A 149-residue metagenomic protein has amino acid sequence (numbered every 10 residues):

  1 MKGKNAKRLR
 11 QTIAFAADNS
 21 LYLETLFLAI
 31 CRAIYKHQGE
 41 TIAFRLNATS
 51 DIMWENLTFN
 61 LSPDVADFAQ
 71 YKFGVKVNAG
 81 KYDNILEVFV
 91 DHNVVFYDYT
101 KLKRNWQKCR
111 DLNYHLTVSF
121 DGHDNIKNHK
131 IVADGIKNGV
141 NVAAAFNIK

Functional and structural regions predicted by a protein language model:
M1-T117, D121-I131, A143-K149: SEC14/CRAL-TRIO lipid-binding/transfer domains and related phosphoinositide-recognition modules that form deep
